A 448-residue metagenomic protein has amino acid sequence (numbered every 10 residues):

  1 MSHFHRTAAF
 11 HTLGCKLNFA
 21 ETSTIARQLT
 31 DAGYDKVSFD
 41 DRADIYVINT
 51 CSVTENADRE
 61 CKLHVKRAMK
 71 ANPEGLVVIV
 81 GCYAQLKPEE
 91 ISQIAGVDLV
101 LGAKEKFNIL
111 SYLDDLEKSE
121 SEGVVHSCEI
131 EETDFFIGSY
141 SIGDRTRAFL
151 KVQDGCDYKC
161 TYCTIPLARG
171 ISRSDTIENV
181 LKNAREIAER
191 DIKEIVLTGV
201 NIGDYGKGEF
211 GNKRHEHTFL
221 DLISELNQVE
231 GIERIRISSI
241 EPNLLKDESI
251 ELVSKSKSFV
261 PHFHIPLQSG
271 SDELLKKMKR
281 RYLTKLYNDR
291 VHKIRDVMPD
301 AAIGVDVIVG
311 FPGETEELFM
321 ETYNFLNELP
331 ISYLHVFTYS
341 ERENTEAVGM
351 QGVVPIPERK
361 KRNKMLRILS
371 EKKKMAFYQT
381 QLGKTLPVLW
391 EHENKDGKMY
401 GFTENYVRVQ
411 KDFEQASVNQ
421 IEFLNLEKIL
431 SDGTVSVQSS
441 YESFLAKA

Functional and structural regions predicted by a protein language model:
M1-Y205, T218, E248, F263 (+6 more regions): Proteins enriched for Cys/Gly/acidic motifs involved in redox and nucleic-acid/cofactor modification
Y34, G75, D98, I232-E233 (+4 more regions): A structural micro-motif
V47, C82, I109, L197 (+7 more regions): Residue-level signal for inorganic ion chemistry
A57-R59, I171-E178, G206-K213, K277-R280 (+3 more regions): Short, solvent-exposed loop/turn segments at secondary-structure boundaries
V77-V78, L86-K87, I91, E189-E316: Conserved SAM/AdoMet-binding glycine-rich loop
F107, Y158, G203, N243 (+3 more regions): Glycine-centered loop/turn positions within well-structured domains that cap or flank conserved ligand/cofactor-binding
E314, P330-I331: Contiguous mid-protein beta-loop-alpha structural module that forms a pocket-lining wall or clamp of enzyme active
G349-A448: Terminal RNA-binding accessory module
